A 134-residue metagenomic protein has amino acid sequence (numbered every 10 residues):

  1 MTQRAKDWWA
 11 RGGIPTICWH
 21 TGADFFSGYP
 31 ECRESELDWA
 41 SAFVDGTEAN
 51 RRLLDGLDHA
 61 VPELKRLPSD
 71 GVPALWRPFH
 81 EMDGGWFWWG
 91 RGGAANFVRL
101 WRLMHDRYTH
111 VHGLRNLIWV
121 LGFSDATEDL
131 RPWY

Functional and structural regions predicted by a protein language model:
T2-H110, L114: Substrate-binding cleft of extracellular glycoside hydrolase catalytic domains
R77, W119-F123: Extended hydrophobic secondary-structure segments that form protein cores and membrane-embedded regions
F123-Y134: Substrate-binding cleft/loops of secretory-pathway carbohydrate-active enzymes
